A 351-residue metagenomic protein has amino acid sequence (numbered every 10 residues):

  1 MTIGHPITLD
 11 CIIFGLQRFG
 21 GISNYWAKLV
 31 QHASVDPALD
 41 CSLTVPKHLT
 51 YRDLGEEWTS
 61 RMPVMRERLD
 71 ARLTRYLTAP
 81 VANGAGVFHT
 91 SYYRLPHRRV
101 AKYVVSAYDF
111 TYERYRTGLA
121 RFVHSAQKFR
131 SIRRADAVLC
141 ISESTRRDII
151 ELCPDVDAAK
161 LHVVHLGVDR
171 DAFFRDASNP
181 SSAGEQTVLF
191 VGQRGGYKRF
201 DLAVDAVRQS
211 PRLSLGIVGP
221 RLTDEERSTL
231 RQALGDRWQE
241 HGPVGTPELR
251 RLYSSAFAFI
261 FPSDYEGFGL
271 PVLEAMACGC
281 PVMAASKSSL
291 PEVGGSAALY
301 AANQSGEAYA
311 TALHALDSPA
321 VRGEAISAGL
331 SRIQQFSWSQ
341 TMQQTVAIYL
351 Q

Functional and structural regions predicted by a protein language model:
M1-Q351: Carbohydrate transferase catalytic cores enriched for Leloir-type hexosyltransferases
